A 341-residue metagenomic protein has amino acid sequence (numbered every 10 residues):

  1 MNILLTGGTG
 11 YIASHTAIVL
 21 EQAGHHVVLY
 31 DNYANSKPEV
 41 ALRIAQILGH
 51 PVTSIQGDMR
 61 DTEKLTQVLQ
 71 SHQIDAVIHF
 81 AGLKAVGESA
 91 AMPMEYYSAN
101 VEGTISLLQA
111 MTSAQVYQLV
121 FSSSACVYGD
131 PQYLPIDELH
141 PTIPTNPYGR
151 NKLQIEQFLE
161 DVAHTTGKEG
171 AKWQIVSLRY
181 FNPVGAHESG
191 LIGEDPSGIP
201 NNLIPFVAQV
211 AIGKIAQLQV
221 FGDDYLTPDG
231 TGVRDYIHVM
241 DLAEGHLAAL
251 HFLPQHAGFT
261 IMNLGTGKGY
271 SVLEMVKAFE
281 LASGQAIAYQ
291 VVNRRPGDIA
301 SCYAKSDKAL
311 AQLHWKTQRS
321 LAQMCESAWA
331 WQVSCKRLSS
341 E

Functional and structural regions predicted by a protein language model:
M1-A186: N-terminal Rossmann-like NAD(P)+-binding domain of SDR-like oxidoreductases, especially those catalyzing
I12, L203, S271: Conserved alpha-helical elements of sugar-nucleotide-dependent glycosyltransferases
P38, F181-N202, I212-R234: Short, flexible, glycine-rich and Lys/Arg-enriched loop motifs at helix boundaries that contact anionic partners
S54, A171-I175, S197-L203, T231-Y236 (+1 more regions): Glycine-rich, flexible loop segments associated with nucleotide phosphate handling
G57, L69, Y96, L139 (+5 more regions): Pocket-edge positions in alpha/beta enzyme catalytic cores
Y97, T145-L153, G193, S197-N201 (+2 more regions): Short-chain dehydrogenase/reductase
F206-E341: C-terminal substrate-binding subdomain of Rossmann-fold SDR/epimerase-dehydratase oxidoreductases
